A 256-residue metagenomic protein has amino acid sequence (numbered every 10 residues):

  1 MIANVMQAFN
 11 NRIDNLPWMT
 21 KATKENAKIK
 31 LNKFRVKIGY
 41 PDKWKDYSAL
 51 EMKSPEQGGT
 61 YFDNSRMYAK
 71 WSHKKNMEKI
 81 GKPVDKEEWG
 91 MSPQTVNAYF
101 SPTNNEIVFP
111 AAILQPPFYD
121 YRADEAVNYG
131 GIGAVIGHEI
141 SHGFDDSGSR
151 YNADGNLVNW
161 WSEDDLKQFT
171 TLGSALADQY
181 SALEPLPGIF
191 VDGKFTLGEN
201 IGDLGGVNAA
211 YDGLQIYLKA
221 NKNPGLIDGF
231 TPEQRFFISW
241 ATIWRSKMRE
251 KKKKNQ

Functional and structural regions predicted by a protein language model:
M1-Q256: Intrinsically disordered, low-complexity linker/terminal regions across diverse proteins
